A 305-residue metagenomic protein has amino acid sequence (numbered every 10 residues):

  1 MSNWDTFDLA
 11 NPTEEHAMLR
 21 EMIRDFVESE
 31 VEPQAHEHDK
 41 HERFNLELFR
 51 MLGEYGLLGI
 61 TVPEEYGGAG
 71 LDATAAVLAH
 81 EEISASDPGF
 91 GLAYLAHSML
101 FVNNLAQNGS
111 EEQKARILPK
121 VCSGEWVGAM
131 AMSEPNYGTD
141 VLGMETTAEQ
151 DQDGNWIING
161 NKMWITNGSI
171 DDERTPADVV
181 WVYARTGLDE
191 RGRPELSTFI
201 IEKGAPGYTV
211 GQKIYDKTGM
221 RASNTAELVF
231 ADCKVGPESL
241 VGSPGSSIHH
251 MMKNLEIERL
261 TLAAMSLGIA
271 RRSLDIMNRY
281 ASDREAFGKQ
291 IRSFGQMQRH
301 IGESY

Functional and structural regions predicted by a protein language model:
F7-E14, M18-L19, T198, T209-Y305: Glycine-rich beta->alpha junctions and the first turn(s) of the following alpha-helix
E54-E125, N167-V179: Internal helix-loop-helix
G56, H80-S84, A184-R185, I201-A205 (+2 more regions): Short Ser/Thr-interspersed hydrophobic loop/turn segments at strand-loop and sheet-helix junctions that line or gate
P88, M163-I170, G219-M220, I257-T261: Glycine-rich phosphate/pyrophosphate-binding beta-alpha loops
G124-M132, Y183: A short, Trp-centered hydrophobic/proline-enriched beta-strand micro-motif
N136-M144: Active-site-adjacent elements of ketosynthase-type condensing enzymes
T146-E149: A structural signal for short hydrophobic beta-strand segments in well-ordered beta-sheet cores
N155, N159-T209: A short core secondary-structure module
